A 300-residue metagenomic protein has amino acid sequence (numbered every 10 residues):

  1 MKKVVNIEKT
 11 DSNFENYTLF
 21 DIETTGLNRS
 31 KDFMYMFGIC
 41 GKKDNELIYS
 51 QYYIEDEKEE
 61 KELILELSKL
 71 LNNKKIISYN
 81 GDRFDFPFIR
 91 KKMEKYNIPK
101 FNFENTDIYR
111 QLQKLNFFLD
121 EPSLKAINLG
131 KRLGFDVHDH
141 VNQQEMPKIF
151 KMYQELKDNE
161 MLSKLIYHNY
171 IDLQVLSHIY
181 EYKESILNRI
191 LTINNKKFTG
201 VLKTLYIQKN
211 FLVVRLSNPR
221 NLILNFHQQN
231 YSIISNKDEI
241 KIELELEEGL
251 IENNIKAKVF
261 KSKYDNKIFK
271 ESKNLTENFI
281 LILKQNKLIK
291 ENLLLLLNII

Functional and structural regions predicted by a protein language model:
M1-F20, T25-D32, K42-I300: DEDD superfamily 3′-5′ metal-dependent exonuclease/proofreading module
F37-I39: Short beta-strand scaffold segments in enzyme catalytic cores
